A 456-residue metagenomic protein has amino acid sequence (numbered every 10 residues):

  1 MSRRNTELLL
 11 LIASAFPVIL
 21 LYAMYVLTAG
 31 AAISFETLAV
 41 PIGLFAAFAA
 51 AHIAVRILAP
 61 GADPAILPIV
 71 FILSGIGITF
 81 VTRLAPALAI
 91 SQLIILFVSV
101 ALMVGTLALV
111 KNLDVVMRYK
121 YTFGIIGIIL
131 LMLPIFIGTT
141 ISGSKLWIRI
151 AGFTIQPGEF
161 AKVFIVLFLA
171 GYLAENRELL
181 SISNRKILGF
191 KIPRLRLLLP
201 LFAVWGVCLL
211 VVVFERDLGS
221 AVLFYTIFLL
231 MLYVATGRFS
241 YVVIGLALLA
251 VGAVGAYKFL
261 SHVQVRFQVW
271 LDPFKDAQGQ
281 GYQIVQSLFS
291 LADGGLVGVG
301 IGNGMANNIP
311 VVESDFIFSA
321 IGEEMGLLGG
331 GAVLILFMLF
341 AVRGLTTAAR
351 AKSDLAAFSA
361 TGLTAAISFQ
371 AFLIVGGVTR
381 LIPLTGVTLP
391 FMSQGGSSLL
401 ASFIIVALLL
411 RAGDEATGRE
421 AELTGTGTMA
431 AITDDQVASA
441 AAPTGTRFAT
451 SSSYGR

Functional and structural regions predicted by a protein language model:
M1, V375-R456: A juxtamembrane structural motif centered on a specific transmembrane helix
M1-E7, Y22-V40, L58-P68, I78-V98 (+2 more regions): Interfacial transmembrane-helix termini
E7-L11, P60-L73, I90-F97, V116-I128 (+4 more regions): Cytoplasmic-side transmembrane-helix entry/capping segments in multi-pass membrane proteins
G43-A47, F97-L102, E324-V342: Hydrophobic alpha-helical transmembrane segments
F45-L58, I78-M132, A161, I165-S183 (+1 more regions): Transmembrane alpha-helical segments and their membrane-water interfaces
A101, L195-K258, W270-L271: Hydrophobic alpha-helical segments of polytopic membrane proteins
L131, I141-T154, Y233, Y241-V333 (+1 more regions): Hydrophobic, glycine- and aromatic-enriched re-entrant/interface helices and adjoining loop segments
A348-G386, M392: Loop-to-helix entry and N-terminal half of a specific, functionally important transmembrane alpha helix in multi-pass
